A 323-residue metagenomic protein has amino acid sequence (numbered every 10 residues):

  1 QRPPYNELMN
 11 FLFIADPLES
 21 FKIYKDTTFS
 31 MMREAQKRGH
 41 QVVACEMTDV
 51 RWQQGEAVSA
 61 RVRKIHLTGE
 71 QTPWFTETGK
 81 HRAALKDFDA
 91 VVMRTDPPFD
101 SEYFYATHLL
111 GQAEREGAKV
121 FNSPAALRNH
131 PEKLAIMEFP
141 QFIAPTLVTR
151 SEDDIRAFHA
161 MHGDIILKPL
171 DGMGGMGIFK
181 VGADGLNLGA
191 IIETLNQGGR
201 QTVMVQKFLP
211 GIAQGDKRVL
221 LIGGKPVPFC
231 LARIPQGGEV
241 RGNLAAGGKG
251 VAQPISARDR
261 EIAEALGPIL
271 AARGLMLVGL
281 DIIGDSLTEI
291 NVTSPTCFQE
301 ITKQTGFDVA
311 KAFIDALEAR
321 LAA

Functional and structural regions predicted by a protein language model:
Q1-L8: Short, Lys/Arg-enriched N-terminal segments with co-localized hydrophobic residues within the first ~10-30 amino acids
M9, I14-A15, F21-Y24, G238 (+1 more regions): ATP-dependent carboxylate activation and anion-phosphoryl transfer catalytic cores that bind Mg-ATP to form
F13, V92-M93, Q206: Redox-cofactor binding/interface segments in oxidoreductases and associated redox assembly factors
P17, T95-P98, L170-G172, P295: Short glycine-rich anion-binding loops that position phosphate/pyrophosphate groups of nucleotides and phosphorylated
E19-V148: Conserved N-proximal alpha/beta basic substrate-recognition cap immediately N-terminal to, or forming the N-lobe
T28, E152-D153, A160-D164, D171-I262 (+1 more regions): Phosphate-binding site of ATP-dependent enzymes
Q36, E114, H159-A160, A271: Anion (oxyanion) recognition and catalysis
V42, V120, I165-I166, L277: Hydrophobic beta-strand scaffold residues
